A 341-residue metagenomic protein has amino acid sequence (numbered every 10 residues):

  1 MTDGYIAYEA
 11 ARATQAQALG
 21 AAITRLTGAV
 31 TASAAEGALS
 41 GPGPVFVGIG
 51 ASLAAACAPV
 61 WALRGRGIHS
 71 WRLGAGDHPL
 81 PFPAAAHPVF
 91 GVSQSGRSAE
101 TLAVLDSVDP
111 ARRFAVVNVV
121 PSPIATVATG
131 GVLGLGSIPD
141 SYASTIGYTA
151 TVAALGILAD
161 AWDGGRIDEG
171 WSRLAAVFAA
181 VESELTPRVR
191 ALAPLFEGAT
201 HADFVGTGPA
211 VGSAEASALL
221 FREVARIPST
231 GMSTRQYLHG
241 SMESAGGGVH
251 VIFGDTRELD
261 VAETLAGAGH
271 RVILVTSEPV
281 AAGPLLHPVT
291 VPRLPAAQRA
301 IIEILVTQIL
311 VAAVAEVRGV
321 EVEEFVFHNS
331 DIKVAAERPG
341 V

Functional and structural regions predicted by a protein language model:
M1-A34, A38-G41, D140-A143, T149-S172: Cofactor-/ligand-binding subdomain signature composed of acidic, glycine-rich, tryptophan-containing flexible loops
A7, A11-T14, A18-A21, A58 (+9 more regions): Alpha-helical scaffold segments in soluble metabolic enzymes
A7, L158-P194, G319-V341: Internal, active-site/partner-interface "lid" segment
G20, T24-A34, G48-I49, R173-G206: Cofactor-pocket helix-loop regions in the catalytic cores of large enzyme subunits
A21, G28, L39-P88, G198-G246 (+2 more regions): Anionic-ligand anchoring segments at beta-strand to alpha-helix junctions in alpha/beta enzyme folds, i.e., glycine
P42-A176, T207, A245-L294, H328 (+1 more regions): Glycine-rich phosphate-binding loops that contact phosphosugars or nucleotide phosphates
A180-R188, P228-L238, F253-G254: A general structural motif
T290-V341: Peripheral docking tails and interdomain loops at the edges of cofactor- or intermediate-handling domains
